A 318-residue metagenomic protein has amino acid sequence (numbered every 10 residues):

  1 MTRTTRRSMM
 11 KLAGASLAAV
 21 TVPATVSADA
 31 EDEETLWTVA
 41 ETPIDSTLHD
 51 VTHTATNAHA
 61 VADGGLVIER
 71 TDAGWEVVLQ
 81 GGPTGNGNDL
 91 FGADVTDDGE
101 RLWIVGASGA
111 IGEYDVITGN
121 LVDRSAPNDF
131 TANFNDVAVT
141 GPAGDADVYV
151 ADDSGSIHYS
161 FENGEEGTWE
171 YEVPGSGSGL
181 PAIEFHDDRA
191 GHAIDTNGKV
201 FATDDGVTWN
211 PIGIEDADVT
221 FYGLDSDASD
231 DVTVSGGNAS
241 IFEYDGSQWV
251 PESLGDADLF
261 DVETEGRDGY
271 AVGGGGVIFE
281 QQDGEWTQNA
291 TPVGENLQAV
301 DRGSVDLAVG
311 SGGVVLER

Functional and structural regions predicted by a protein language model:
M1-R318: Hydrophobic alpha-helical segments
